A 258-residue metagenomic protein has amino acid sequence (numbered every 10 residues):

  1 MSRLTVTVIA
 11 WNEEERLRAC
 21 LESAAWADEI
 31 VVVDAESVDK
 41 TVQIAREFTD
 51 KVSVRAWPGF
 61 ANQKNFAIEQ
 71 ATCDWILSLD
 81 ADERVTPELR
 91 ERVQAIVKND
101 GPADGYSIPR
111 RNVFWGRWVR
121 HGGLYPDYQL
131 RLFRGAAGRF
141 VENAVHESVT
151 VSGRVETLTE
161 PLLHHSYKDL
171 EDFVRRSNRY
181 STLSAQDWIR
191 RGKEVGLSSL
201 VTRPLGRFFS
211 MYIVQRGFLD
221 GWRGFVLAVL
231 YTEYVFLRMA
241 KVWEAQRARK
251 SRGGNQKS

Functional and structural regions predicted by a protein language model:
M1-S23: N-proximal low-complexity "stem/linker" segments adjacent to membrane-targeting elements
R3, D28-E29: Residues at the starts of beta-strands that form the adenosine-phosphate
R18, D39-F48, E88-L89: Acidic helix N-cap motif at the loop->helix transition within catalytic regions of sugar-transfer enzymes
S23, D34-Q43, D80: A conserved acidic beta->alpha catalytic loop
V42-Q70: Conserved donor nucleotide-binding strand/loop of the catalytic core
N62-E69, D74-W75, L79, T86-A248: Catalytic-site signature of metal-activated, phosphate-bearing donor transferases, centered on the GT-A/GT-A-like
A248-S258: Short, basic, low-complexity termini and linkers enriched in Ser/Thr/Gly/Pro that act as targeting/leader peptides
